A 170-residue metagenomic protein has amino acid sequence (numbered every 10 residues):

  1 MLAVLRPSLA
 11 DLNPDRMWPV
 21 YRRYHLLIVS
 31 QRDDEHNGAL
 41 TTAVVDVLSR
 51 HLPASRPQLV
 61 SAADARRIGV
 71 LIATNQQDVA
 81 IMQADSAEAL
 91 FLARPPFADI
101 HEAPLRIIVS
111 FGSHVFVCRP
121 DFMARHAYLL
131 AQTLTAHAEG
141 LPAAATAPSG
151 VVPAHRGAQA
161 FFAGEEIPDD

Functional and structural regions predicted by a protein language model:
M1-L2: N-terminal export leaders
D15, N37-P53: Short, polar/charged alpha-helical segment
R22-N37, P57-S61, F162: Short, well-ordered beta-strand elements
P53-V70, A154: Short helix-initiation/N-cap motifs at beta->coil->alpha
T74-D99: A ligand-binding cleft/hinge motif common to bilobed small-molecule-binding domains
R94-S110: Short beta-strand->loop
I107-H126: A bilobed periplasmic-binding-protein/Venus flytrap-type ligand-binding module shared by bacterial periplasmic
E139-D170: An extracytoplasmic/periplasmic, membrane-proximal ligand-sensing/linker region
